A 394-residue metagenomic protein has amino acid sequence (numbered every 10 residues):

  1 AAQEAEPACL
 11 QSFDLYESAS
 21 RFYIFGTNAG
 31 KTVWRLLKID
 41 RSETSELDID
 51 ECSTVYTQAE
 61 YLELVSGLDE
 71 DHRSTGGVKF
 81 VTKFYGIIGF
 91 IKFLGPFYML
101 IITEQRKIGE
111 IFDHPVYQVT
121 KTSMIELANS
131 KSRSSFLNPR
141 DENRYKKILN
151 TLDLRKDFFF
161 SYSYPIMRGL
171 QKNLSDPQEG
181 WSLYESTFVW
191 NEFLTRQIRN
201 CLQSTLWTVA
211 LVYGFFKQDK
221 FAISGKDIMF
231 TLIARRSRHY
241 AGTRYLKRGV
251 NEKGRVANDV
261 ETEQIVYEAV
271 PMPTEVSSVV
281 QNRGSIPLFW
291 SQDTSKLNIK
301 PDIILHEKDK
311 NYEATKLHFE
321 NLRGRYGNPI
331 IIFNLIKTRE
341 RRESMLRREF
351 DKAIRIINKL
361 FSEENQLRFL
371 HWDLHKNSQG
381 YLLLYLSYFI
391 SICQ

Functional and structural regions predicted by a protein language model:
A1-Q394: Phosphoinositide system proteins, centered on phosphoinositide phosphatases and their trafficking scaffolds
